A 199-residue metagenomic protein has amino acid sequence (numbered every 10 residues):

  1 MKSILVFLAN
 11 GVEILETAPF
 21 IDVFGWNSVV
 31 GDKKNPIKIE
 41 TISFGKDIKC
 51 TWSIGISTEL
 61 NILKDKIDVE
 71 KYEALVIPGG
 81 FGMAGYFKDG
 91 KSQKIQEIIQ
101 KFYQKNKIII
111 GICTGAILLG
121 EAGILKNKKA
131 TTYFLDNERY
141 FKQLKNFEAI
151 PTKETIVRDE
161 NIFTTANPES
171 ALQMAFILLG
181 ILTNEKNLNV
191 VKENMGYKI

Functional and structural regions predicted by a protein language model:
M1-I108, I117-G120, K145-K153, T164 (+1 more regions): Extended, subdomain-level signal for the structured scaffold at the beginning of enzyme domains
Q104-I109, K126-A130: Short active-site oxyanion
I112-C113: Short, thiol/selenol-centered motifs that function as redox-active sites or metal-ligating centers
L125-K153: A conserved active-site-flanking secondary-structure segment within enzyme catalytic domains
